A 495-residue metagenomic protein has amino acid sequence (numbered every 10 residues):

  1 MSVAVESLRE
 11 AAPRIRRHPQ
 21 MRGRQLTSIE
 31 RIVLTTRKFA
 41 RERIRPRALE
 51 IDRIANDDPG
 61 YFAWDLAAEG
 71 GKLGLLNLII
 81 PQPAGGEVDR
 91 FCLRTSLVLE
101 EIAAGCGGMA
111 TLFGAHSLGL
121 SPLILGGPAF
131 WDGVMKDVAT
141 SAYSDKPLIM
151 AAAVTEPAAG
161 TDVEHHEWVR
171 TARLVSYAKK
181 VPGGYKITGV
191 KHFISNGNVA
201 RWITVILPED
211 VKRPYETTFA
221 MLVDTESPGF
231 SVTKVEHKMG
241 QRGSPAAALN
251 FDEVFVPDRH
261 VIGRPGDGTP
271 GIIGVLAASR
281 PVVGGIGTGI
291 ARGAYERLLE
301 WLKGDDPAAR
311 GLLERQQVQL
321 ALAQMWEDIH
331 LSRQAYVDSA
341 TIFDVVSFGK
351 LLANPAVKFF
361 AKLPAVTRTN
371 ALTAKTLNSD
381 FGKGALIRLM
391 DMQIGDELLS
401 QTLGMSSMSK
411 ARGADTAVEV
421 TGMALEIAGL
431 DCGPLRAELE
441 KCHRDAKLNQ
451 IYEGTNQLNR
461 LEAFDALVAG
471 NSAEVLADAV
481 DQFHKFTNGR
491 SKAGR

Functional and structural regions predicted by a protein language model:
M1-F113, F348-G349, P355, A361 (+4 more regions): Amphipathic, small/basic residue-rich leader segments at the start of a protein or domain
R9-E10, F348, A361-G494: Alpha-helix capping/hinge segments and adjacent helical runs
G23-R24, R31-I32, S231-Q334, V357 (+2 more regions): Glycine-rich beta->alpha junctions and the first turn(s) of the following alpha-helix
A84, A110-D137, G160-V163: N-terminal glycine-rich flavin-associated loop
D145-G160: A short, Trp-centered hydrophobic/proline-enriched beta-strand micro-motif
S176-A178: A structural signal for short hydrophobic beta-strand segments in well-ordered beta-sheet cores
T188-S231: A short core secondary-structure module
L299-E300, Q317-I394: Loop-to-helix element that buttresses phosphate recognition and phosphoryl-transfer chemistry
